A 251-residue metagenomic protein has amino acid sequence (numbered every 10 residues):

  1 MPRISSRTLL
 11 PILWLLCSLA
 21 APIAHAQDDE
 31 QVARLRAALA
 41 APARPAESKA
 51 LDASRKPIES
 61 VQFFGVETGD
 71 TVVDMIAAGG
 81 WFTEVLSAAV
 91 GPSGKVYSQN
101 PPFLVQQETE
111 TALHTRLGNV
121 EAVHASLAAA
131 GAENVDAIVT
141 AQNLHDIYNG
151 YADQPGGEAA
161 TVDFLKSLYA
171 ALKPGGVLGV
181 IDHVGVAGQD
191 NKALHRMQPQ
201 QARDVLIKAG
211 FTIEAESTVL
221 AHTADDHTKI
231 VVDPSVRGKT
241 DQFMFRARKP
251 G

Functional and structural regions predicted by a protein language model:
Q31-F63, E67: Class I SAM-dependent methyltransferase Rossmann-like catalytic core, especially the SAM/SAH-binding loop
T68-A78: Conserved class I S-adenosyl-L-methionine
T68-G69, P92-S93, L172-L178: Short glycine-dipeptide loop
S87-A88, P155-P174: A short glycine-rich, Lys/Arg-flanked "PGG" loop and its adjoining helix->strand segment in the class I
V105-A132: S-adenosyl-L-methionine
V105-Q107, A152, G176-R203: Conserved class I S-adenosyl-L-methionine
A128-I138, Q142: A short acidic, Gly/Pro-enriched loop at the edge of an enzyme's catalytic core that lines a small-molecule cofactor
A209, D226-G251: Core SAM-dependent methyltransferase catalytic element
